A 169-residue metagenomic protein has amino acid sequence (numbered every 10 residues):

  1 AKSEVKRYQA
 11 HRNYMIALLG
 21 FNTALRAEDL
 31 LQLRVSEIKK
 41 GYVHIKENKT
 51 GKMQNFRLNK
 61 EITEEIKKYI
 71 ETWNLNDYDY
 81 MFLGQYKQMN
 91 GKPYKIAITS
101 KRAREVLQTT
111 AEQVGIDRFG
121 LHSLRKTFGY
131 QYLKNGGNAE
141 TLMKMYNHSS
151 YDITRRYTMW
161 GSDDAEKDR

Functional and structural regions predicted by a protein language model:
A1-T23: Basic, Lys/Arg- and aromatic-enriched nucleic-acid-binding interface segment
R12, D117-N135: Short basic/aromatic active-site micro-motif
N13-Y14, S100, R104, R125-K126: Short, leucine-enriched amphipathic alpha-helices that occur as contiguous helical runs
I16, A24, E28-Q32, L142: Alpha-helix N-cap/helix-start motif at helix boundaries, enriched for small hydrophobics
T23, Q32-T63: Conserved tyrosine-mediated DNA breakage-rejoining catalytic core shared by Y-recombinases
D29-L30, F119, G129, G137-H148 (+1 more regions): Active-site-proximal segment of tyrosine recombinases
E47-G51, H148-R169: Catalytic-site neighborhood detector that most strongly recognizes the C-terminal catalytic loop/helix of tyrosine
N48-K68, D79-Q108: C-terminal catalytic core of Y-nucleophile DNA break-rejoin enzymes
